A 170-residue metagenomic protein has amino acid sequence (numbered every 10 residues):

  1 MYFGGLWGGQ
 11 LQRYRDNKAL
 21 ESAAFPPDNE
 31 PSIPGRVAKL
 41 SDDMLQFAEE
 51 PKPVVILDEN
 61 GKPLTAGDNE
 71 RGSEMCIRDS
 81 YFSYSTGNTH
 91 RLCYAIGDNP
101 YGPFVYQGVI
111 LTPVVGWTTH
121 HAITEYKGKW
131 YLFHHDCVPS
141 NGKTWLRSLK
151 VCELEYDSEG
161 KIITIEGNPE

Functional and structural regions predicted by a protein language model:
M1-E170: Carbohydrate-active catalytic/glycan-binding domains of CAZyme proteins, especially the secreted or lumenal ectodomains
